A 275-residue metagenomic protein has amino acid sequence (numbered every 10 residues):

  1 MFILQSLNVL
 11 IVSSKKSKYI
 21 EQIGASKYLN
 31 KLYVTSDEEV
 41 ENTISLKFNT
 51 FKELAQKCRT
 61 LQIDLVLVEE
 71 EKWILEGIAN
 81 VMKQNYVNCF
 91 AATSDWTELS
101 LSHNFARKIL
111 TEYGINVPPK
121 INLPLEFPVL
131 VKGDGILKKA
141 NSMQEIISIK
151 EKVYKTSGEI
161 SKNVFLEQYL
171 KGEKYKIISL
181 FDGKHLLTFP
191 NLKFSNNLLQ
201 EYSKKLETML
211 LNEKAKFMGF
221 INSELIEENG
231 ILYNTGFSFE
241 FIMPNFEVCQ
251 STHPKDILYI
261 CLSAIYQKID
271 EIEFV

Functional and structural regions predicted by a protein language model:
F2-E39: N-terminal basic/disordered segments at the start of proteins
F2-S14, L125-E126, F189, S195 (+4 more regions): ATP-dependent carboxylate/acyl-activation modules
S17-I20, I74-G77, K174-Y175: Short, well-ordered alpha-helical microsegments
K27-N42, L46, M82, P128-K132: N-terminal glycine-rich anion-binding loops that anchor highly charged ligand groups
V34, L110, S179-F181, P190-F194 (+2 more regions): Short beta-strand elements
L46-N122: Conserved N-proximal alpha/beta basic substrate-recognition cap immediately N-terminal to, or forming the N-lobe
L65, N116-P118, P128-L130, K139-K176 (+3 more regions): Conserved ATP-binding module of the ATP-grasp superfamily
L199-N222, S238-V275: Active-site "cap" helix and flanking loop/linker of ATP-utilizing ligase/carboxylase catalytic domains
